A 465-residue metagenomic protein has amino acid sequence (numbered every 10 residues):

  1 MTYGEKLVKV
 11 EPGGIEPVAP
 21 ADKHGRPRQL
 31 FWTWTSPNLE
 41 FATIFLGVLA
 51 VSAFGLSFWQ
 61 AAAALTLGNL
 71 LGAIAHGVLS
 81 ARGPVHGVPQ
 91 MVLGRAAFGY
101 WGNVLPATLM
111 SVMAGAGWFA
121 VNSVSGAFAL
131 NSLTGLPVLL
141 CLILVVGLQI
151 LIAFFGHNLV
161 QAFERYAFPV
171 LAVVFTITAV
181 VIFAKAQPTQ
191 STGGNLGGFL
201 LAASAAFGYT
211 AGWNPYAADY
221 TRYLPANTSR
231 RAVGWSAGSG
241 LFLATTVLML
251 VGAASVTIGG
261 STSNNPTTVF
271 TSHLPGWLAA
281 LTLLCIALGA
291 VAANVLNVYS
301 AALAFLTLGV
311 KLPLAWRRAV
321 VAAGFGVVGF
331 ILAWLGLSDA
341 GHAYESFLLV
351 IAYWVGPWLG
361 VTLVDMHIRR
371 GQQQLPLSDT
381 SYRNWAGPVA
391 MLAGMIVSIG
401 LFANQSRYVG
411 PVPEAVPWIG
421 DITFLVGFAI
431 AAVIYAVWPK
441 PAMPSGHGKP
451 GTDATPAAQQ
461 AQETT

Functional and structural regions predicted by a protein language model:
M1-W59, F199-S204, R222-A232, A442-T465: Membrane-interface "cap" regions at the ends of multi-pass membrane proteins
P17, R318, W358-I434, S445-G451: C-terminal membrane-solvent junction of multi-pass transporters and transport-like membrane proteins
P27-I44, A179-K185, T192-T257, G276-V298 (+1 more regions): Hydrophobic, membrane-embedded alpha-helices of multi-pass small-molecule transporters
T43-G55, L79-G83, W118-A129, L151-L159 (+8 more regions): Transmembrane helix-loop junctions in multi-pass membrane proteins
V51-A63, F128-L142, N158-A167, T268-L281 (+4 more regions): Transmembrane helix-loop boundary segments of multi-pass membrane transporters
M91-W101, S123-C141, P225, N297-G324 (+1 more regions): Helix-loop-helix connectors at the membrane interface of multi-pass transporters/channels
V104-S111, L133-F155, F168-V180, A206-A217 (+2 more regions): Transmembrane alpha-helical segments of multi-pass small-molecule transport proteins
T307-S338, S378-S398: Loop-to-transmembrane helix boundary motifs in multi-pass membrane proteins
